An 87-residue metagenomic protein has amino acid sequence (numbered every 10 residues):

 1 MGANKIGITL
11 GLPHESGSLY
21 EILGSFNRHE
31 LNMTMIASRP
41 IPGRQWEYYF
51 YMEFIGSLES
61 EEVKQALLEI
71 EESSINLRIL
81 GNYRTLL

Functional and structural regions predicted by a protein language model:
M1-L87: A conserved regulatory-domain signal marking ACT and ACT-like small-molecule sensing domains and adjacent regulatory
